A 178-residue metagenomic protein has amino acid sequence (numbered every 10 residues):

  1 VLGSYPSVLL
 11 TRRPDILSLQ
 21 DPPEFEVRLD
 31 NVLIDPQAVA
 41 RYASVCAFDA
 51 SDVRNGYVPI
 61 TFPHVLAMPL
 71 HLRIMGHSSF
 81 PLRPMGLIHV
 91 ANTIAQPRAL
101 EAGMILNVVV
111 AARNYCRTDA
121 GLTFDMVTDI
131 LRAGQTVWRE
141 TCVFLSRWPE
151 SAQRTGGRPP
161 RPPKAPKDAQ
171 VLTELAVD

Functional and structural regions predicted by a protein language model:
V1-H89, S151-D178: Hot-dog-fold acyl-thioester-processing enzymes
Y5, Y42, I94, T128 (+2 more regions): Generic structural hydrophobic/aromatic packing signal, biased to beta-strands
V32, Q37, A99, Y115 (+2 more regions): Generic structural motif
S51-Y57, I94, L131-V143, K164: Acyl-thioester-processing domains in fatty-acid/polyketide/NRPS systems
M85-G86, R98, V143: Flexible, active-site-adjacent loop/turn segments at secondary-structure boundaries
A91-Q135: Hydrophobic beta-sheet segments that form the core/acyl-binding groove of ACP/CoA-dependent acyl-chain-processing
D125-L131, Q135-T155: Flexible glycine-rich active-site/ligand-binding loops centered on an Asp-His dyad
